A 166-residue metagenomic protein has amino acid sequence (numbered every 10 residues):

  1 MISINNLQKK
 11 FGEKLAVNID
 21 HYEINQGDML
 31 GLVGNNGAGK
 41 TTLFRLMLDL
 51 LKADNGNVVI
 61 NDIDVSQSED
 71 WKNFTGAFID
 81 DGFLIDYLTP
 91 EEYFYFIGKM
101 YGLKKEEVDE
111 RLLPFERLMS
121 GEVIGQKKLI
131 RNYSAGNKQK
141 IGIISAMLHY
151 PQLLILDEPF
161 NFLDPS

Functional and structural regions predicted by a protein language model:
I2, V17-I19, K72: Conserved structural motif at the start of ABC-family nucleotide-binding domains
V33-N35: The feature captures the beta-strand-to-loop junction immediately N-terminal to the Walker
L48: Helix-to-loop junction immediately C-terminal to a conserved catalytic motif
G56-W71: Conserved ABC transporter NBD signature motif
L129-S134: Conserved ABC ATPase signature
L148-Q152: A short, proline-enriched helix->beta-strand linker immediately N-terminal to the Walker B motif in ABC-type P-loop
L154-E158: Catalytic Walker B motif of ABC-type/P-loop ATPase nucleotide-binding domains
